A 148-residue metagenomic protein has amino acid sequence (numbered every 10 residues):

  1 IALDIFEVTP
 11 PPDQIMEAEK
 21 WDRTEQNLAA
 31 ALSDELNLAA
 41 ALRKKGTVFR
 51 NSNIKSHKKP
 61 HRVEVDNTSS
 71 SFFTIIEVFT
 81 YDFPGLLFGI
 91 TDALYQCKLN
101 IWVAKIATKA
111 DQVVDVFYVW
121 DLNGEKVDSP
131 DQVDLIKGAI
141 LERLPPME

Functional and structural regions predicted by a protein language model:
I1-E148: Non-catalytic interaction/regulatory segments
